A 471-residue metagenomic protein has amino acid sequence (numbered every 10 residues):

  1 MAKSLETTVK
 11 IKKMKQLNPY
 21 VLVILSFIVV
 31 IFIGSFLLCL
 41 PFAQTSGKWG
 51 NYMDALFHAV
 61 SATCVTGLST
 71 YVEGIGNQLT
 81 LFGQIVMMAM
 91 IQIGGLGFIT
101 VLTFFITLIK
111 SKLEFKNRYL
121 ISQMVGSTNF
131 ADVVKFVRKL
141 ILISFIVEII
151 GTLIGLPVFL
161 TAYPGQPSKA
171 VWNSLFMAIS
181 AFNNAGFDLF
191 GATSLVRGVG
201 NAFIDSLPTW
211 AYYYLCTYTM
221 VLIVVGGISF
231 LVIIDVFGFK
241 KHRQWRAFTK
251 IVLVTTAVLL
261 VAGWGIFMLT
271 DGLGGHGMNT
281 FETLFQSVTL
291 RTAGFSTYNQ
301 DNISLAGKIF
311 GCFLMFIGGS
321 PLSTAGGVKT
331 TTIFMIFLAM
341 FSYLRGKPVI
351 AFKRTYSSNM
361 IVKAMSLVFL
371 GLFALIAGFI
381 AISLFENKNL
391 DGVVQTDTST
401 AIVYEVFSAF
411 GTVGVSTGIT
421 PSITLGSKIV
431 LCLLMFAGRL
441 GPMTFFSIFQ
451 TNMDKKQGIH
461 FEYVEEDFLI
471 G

Functional and structural regions predicted by a protein language model:
M1-G471: Membrane-proximal intracellular helices of multi-pass ion channels
